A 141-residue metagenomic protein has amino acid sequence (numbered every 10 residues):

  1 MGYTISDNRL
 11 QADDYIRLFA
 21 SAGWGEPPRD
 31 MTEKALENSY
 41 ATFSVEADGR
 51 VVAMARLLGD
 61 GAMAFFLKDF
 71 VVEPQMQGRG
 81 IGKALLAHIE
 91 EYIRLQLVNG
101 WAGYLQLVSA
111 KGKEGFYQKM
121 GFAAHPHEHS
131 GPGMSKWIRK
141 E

Functional and structural regions predicted by a protein language model:
M1-D30: Short amphipathic alpha-helix that is part of the acyltransferase structural core
D7, N99-E141: C-terminal "cap" of GNAT-fold acetyltransferases
K34-S44, W101-G103: A short helix-loop-beta-strand connector motif used in the catalytic cores of GNAT acetyltransferases and, in some
Y40-A55: Conserved beta-hairpin
G59-L67, Q77, G100-W101, H127: A conserved beta-turn-beta hairpin within the catalytic core of GNAT-like acetyltransferases that forms part
M76, G80-H88: Conserved acetyl-CoA pyrophosphate-binding loop and the N-cap/start of the following alpha-helix in GNAT-like
